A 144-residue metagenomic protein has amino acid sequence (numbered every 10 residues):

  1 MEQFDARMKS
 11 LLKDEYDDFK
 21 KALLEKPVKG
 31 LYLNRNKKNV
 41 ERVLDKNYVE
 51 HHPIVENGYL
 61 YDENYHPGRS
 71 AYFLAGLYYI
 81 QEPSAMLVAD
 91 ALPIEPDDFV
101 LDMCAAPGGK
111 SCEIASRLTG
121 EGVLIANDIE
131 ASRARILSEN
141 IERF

Functional and structural regions predicted by a protein language model:
M1-F144: S-adenosylmethionine
